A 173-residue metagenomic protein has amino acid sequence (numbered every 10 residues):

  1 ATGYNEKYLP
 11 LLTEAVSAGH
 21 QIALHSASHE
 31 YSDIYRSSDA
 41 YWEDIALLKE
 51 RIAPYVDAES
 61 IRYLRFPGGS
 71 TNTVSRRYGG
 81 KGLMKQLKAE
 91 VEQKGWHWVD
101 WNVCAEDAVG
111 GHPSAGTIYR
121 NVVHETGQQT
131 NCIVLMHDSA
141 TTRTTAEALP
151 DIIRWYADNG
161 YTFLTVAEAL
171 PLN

Functional and structural regions predicted by a protein language model:
A1-F66, A169-L172: Active-site beta->alpha N-cap acidic-glycine motif
G3-Y4, T71, T141: Glycine-/small-residue-rich active-site loops that bind phosphorylated ligands and cofactors
L11, Q86-L87, I152: Residues within well-ordered alpha-helices
E14, E90, R154-W155: Alpha-helical scaffold elements within enzyme catalytic domains, especially in hydrolases
Q21-S26, S60-F66, H97-N102, C132-M136 (+1 more regions): Structural recognition of the beta-strand scaffold that forms the well-ordered cores of secreted hydrolase catalytic
E30-V56, N72-N131, T144-E147: Alpha-helical scaffold elements lining the catalytic groove of polysaccharide deacetylases
T141-N173: C-terminal domain-boundary segment and adjacent tail
